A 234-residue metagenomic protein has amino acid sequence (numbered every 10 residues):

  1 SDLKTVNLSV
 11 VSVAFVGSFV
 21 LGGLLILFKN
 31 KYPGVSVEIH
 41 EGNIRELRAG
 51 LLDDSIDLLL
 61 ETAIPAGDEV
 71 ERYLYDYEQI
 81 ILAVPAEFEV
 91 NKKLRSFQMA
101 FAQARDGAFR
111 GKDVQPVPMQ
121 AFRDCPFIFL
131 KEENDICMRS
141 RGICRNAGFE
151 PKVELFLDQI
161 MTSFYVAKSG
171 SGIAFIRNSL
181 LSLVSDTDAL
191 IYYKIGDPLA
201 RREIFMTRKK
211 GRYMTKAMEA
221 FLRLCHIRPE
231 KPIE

Functional and structural regions predicted by a protein language model:
S1-S9, S18, K29-N30, P65-Y73 (+2 more regions): Short helix-loop hinge/linker segments at domain boundaries
L3-Y32, S36-A49, Y213-K216: N-terminal winged-helix
N7-V11, L59, I128, A174 (+1 more regions): Short, well-ordered beta-strand segments
V20, T162, N178-L180, L190-I233: A late-sequence structural motif
G23-L27, R45-A100, I191-Y193: Short beta-strand-centered segments that line the small-molecule binding cleft or hinge of alpha/beta clamshell
N43-L47, L52, T62, E132-L190: Hydrophobic hinge/microswitch elements
A63-I64, A86-E87, R177-L180, I204: Short secondary-structure boundary segments
V90-K92, F97-A147, M214-M218, L222: Secondary-structure junction motif
